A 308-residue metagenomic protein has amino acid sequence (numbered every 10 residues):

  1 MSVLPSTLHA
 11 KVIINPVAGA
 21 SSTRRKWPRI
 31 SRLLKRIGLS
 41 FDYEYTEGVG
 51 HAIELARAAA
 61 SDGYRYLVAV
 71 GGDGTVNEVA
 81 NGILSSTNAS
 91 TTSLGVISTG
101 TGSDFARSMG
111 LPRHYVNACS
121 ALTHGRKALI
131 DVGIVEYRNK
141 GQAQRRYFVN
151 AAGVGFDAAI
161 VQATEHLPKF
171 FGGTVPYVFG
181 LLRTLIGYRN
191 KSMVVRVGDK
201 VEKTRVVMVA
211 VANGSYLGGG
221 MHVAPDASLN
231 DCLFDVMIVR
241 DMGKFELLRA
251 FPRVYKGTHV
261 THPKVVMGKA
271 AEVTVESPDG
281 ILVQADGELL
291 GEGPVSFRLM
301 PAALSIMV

Functional and structural regions predicted by a protein language model:
M1-L67, K200: ATP/NTP phosphate-donor binding region
P16, V70-G72, T99, N213: Glycine-rich beta-strand-to-loop/alpha-helix junction loops that act as flexible
R32, L167-S192, M237-V265: Alpha-helical membrane-targeting segments
K35-I37, S61, S85-V207: Catalytic core of DAGKc-family lipid kinases
A52, G74-V79, D104, I130: Short glycine/serine/threonine-rich phosphate/pyrophosphate-binding segments that cradle anionic phosphate groups
T75-A89: Short Gly/Thr/Asp-enriched flexible loops that form oxyanion-binding sites at enzyme active sites
G153, D157, A210-V223, L289: Glycine-rich phosphate/pyrophosphate-binding beta-alpha loops
V197-G198, K203, S228-L229, F234-V308: ATP/nucleoside-binding phosphotransfer catalytic cores, i.e., glycine-rich phosphate-binding loops
